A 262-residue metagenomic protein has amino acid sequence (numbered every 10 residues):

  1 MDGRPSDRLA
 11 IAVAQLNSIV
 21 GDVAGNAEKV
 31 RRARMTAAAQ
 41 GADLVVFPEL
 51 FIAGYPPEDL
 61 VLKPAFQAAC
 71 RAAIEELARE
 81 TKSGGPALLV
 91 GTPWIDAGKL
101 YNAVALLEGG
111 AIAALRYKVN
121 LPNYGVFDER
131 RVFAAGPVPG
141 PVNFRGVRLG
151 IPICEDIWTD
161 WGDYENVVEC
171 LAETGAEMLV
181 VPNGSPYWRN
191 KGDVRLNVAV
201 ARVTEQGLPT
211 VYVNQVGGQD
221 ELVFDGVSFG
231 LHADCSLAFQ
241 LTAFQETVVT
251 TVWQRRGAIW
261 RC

Functional and structural regions predicted by a protein language model:
M1-C262: Enzyme catalytic cores with a strong preference for nitrogen-chemistry domains
